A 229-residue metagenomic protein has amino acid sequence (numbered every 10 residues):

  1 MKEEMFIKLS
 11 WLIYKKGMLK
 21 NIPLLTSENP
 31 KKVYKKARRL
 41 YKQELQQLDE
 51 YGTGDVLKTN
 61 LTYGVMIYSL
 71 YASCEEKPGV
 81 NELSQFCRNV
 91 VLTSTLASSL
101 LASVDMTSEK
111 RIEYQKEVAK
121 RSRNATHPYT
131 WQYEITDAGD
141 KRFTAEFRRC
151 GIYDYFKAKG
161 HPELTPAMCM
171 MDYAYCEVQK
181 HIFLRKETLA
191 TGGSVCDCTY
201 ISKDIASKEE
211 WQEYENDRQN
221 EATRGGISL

Functional and structural regions predicted by a protein language model:
M1-C74: N-terminal, charged low-complexity regulatory/assembly segments
G54-T62, F156, G160, L164 (+1 more regions): Conserved aromatic-histidine-acidic binding/catalytic patches
T62-K159: Amphipathic interaction/junction segments at domain boundaries or subunit interfaces
R142-R148, F156, H161-M168, L189-T191 (+1 more regions): Non-catalytic recognition/regulatory regions in large multidomain proteins
I152-Y155, K203-E209: Short, charged/polar, Gly/Pro-enriched secondary-structure boundary elements
T165-T188: Conserved short secondary-structure elements within globular domains
I182-L184, L189-K203: C-terminal edge-of-domain segments
E213-L229: Short, cationic low-complexity segments
